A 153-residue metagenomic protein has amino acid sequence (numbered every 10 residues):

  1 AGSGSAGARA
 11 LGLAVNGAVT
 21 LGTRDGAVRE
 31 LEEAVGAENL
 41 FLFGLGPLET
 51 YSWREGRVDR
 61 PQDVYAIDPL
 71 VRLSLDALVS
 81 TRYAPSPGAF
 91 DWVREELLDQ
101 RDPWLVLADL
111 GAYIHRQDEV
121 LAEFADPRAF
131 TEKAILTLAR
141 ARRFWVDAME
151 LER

Functional and structural regions predicted by a protein language model:
A1-F144, A148, E152-R153: Catalytic binding pocket for nucleotide-activated donors in carbohydrate/polymer assembly enzymes
